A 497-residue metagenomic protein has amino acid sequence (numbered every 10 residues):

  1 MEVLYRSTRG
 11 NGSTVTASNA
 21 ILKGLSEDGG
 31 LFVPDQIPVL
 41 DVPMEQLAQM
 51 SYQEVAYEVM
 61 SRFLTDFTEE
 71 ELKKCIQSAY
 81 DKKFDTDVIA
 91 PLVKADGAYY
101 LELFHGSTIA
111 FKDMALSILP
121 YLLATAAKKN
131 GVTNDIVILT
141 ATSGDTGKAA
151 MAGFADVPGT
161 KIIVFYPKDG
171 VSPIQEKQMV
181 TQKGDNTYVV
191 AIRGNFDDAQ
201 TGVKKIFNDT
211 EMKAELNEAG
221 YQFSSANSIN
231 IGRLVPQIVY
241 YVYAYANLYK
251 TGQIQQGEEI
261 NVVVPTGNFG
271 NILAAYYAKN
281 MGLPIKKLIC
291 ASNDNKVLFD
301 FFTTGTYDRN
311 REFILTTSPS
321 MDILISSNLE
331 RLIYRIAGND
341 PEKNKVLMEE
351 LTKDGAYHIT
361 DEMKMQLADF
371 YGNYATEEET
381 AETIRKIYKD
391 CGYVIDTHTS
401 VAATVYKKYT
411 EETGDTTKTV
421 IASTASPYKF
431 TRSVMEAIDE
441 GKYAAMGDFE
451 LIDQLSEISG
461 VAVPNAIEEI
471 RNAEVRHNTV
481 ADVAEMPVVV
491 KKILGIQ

Functional and structural regions predicted by a protein language model:
M1-Q497: PLP-dependent amino-acid enzyme catalytic core
